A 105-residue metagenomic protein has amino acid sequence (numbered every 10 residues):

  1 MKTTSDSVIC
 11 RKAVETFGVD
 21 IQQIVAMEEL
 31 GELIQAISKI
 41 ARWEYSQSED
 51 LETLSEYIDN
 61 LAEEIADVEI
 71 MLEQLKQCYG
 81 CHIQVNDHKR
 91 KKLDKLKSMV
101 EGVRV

Functional and structural regions predicted by a protein language model:
M1-V105: Flexible "arm" and connector segments at domain edges
